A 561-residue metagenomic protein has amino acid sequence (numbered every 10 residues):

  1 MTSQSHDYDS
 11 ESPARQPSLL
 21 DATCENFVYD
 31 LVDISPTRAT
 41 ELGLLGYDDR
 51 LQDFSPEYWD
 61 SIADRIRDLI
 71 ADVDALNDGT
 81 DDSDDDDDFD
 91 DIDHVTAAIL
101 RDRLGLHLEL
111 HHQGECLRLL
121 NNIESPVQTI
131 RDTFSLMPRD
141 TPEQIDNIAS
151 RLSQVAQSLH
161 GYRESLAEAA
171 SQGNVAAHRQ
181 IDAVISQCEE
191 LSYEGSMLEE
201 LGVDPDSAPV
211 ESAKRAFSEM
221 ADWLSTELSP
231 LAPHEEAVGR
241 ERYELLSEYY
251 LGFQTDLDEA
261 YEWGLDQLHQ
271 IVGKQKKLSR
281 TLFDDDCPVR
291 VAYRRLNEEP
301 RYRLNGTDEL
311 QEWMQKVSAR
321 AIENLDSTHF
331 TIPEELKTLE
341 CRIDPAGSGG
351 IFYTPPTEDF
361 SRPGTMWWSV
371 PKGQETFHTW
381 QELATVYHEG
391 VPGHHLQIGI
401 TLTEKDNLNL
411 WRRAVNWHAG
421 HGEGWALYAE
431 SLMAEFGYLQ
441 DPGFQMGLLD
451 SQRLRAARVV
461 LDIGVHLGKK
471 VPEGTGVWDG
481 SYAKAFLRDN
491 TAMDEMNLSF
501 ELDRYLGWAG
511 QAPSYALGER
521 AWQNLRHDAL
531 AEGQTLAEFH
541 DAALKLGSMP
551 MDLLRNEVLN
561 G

Functional and structural regions predicted by a protein language model:
M1-G561: N-terminal maturation segment of proteins
